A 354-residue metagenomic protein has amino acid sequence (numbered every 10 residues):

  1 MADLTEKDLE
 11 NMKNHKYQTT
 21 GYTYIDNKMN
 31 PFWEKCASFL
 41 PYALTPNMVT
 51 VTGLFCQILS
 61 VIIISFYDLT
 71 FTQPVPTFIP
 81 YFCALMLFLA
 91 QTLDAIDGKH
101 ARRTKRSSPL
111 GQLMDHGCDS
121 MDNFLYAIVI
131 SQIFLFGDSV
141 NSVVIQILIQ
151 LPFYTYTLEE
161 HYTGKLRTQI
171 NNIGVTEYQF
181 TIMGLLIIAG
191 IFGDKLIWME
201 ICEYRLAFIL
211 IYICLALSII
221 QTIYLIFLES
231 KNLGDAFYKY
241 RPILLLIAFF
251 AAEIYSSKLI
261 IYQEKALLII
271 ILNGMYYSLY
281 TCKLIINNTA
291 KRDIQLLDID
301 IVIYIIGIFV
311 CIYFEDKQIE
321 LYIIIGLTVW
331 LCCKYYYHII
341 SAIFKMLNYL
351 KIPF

Functional and structural regions predicted by a protein language model:
M1-A43, Q150-F354: C-terminal membrane-associated helical module and adjoining short loops/tails
M12-P76, Q91-T92: N-terminal signal-anchor/initial transmembrane insertion module of eukaryotic multi-pass membrane proteins
S38, A101, K105-C118, R167-V175: Juxtamembrane helix-capping/reentrant segments at transmembrane boundaries
T50-Q112, Y126-I130, S139-P152, L210-C214: Membrane-embedded alpha-helical segments that form the functional core of polytopic membrane enzymes, especially those
T92, I96-K99, G117, M121 (+1 more regions): Active-site His/Glu-centered metal-binding helix of metallohydrolases
G117-A127, S131: Membrane-embedded alpha-helical segments of transport systems, primarily multispan ion/solute transporters
